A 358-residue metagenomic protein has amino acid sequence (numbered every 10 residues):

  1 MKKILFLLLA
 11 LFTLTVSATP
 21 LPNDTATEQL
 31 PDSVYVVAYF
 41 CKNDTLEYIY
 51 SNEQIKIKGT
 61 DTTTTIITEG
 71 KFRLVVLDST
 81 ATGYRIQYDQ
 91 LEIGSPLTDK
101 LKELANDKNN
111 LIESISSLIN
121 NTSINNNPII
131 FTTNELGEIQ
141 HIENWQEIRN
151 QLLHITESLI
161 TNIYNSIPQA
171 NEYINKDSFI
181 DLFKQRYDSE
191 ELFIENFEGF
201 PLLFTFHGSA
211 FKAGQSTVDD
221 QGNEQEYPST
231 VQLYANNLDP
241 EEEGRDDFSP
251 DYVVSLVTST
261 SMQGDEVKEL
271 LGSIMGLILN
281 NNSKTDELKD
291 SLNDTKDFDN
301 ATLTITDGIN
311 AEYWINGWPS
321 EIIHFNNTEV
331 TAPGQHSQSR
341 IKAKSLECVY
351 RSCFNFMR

Functional and structural regions predicted by a protein language model:
M1-A26: Bacterial Sec-dependent N-terminal signal peptides
P20-R358: Signature of exported/secreted
